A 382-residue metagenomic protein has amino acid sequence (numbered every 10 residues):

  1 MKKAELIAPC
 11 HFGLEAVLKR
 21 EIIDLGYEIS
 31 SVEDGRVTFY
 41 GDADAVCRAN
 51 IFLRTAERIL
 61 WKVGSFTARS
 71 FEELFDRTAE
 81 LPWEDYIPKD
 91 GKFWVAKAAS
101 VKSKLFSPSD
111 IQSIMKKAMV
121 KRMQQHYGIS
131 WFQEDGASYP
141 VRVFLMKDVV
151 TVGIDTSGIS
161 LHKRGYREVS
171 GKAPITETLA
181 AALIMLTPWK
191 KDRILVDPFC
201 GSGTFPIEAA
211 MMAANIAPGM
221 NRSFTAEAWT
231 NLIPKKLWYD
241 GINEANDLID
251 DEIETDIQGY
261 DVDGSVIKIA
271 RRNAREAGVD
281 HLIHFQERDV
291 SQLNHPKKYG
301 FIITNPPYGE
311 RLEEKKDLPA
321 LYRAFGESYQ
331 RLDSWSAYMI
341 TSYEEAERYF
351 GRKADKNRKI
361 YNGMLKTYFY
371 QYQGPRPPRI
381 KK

Functional and structural regions predicted by a protein language model:
K2-Y139: Non-catalytic nucleic-acid substrate-recognition regions in nucleic-acid-modifying enzymes
D44-I51, I159-H162, P378-I380: Short, charged/polar, Gly/Pro-enriched secondary-structure boundary elements
A96-A98, F144-L186: Class I S-adenosyl-L-methionine
S100-S103, S160, P307-R311: A short, flexible beta-alpha/helix-coil linker loop
I175-H295, E310-R311, D317: Conserved S-adenosyl-L-methionine
D289-K382: C-terminal catalytic and target-recognition region of SAM-dependent MTase-like enzymes, primarily methyltransferases
